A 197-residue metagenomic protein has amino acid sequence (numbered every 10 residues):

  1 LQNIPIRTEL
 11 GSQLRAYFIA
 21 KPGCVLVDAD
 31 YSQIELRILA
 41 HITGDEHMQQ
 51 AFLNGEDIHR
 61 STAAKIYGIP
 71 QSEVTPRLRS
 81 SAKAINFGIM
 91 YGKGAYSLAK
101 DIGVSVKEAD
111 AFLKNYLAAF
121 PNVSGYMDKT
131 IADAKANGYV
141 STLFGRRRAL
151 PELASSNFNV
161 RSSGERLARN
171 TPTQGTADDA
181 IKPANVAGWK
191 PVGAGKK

Functional and structural regions predicted by a protein language model:
L1-E73, K129-I131, A136-K197: Acidic, glycine-rich two-metal-ion catalytic cores of nucleic acid-processing enzymes
D30-Y31, A95-S97, N115, K197: Catalytic palm active-site di-aspartate
E35-L39, T62, S81-M90, L113-Y116 (+1 more regions): Short alpha-helical scaffolding segments that buttress acidic/His motifs in well-ordered protein cores
L53-N54, F87-K93: Short acidic alpha-helix initiation/capping motifs at coil-to-helix transition points, especially at protein N-termini
Y67-R79, V106-F112, V123-Y126: Short, surface-exposed acidic
T75-I85, K197: Alpha-helical scaffolds flanking conserved acidic
M90-G92, A99-S105, A111-A119: Long, amphipathic alpha-helical stalk/connector segments used for oligomerization, subunit docking, or mechanical
G92-K100, R147, A154: Short, charged amphipathic recognition helices of the HTH superfamily and cognate SANT/SANTA-like modules
